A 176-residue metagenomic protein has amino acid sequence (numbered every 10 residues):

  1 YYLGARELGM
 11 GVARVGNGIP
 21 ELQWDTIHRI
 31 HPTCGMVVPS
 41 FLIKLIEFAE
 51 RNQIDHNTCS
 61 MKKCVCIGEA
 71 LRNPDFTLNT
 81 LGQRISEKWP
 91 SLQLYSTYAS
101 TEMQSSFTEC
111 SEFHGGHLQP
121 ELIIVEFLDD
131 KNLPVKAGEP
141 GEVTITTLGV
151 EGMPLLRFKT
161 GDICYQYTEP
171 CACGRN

Functional and structural regions predicted by a protein language model:
Y1-M10: Conserved short alpha-helical elements in the N-terminal third of ANL/AMP-binding
G11-N176: Active-site glycine/GP-rich loop and adjacent strand/helix microenvironment that borders small-molecule binding pockets
